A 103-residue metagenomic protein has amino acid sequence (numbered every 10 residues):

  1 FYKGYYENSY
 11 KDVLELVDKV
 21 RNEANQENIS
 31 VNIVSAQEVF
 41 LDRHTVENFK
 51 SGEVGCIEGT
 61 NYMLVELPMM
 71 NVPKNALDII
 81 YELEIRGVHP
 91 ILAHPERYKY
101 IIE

Functional and structural regions predicted by a protein language model:
F1-K3: Short, conserved active-site loops that position catalytic residues or coordinate cofactors/metal ions across diverse
Y6-E103: Extended substrate/RNA-proximal surfaces in nucleic-acid metabolism proteins
